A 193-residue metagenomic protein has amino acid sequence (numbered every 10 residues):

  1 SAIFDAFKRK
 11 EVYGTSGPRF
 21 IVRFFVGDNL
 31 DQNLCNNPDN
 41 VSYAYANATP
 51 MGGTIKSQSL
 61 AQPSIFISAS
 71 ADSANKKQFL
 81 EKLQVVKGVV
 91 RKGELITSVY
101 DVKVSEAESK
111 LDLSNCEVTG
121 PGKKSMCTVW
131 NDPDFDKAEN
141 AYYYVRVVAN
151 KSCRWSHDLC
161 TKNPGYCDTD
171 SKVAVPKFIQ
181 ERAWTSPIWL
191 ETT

Functional and structural regions predicted by a protein language model:
S1-T193: C-terminal functional module detector
